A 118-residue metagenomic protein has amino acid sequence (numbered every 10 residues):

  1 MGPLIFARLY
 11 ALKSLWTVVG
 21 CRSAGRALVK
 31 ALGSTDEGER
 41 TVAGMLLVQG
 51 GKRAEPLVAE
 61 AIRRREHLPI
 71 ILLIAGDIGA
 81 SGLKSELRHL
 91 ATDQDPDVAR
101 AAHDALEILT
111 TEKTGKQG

Functional and structural regions predicted by a protein language model:
G2-C21, A27-K30, G38-K52, P56-A61 (+3 more regions): Structural detector for internal amphipathic alpha-helices that build alpha-solenoid repeat scaffolds
